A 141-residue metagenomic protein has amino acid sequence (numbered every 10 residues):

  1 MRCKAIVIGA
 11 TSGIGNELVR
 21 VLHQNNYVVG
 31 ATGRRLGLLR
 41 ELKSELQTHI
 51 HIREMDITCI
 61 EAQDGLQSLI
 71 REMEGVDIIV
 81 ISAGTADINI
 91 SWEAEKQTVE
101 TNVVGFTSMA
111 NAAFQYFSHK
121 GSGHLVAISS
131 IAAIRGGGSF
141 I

Functional and structural regions predicted by a protein language model:
T11-S12: Conserved glycine-rich cofactor-binding loop
N25-E41: Conserved glycine-rich Rossmann-like NAD(P)H-binding loop of the short-chain dehydrogenase/reductase
L46-E61: Rossmann-fold cofactor-recognition segment
S82-D87: Conserved NAD(P)H cofactor-binding loop of Rossmann-fold oxidoreductase domains
N89-E100: Short alpha-helical oligomerization interface
E95, G136-I141: Active-site loop-to-helix junction immediately N-terminal to the catalytic Tyr of the SDR YXXXK motif in Rossmann-fold
S130: Residue(s) in the substrate-gating loop at a strand-loop-helix junction that position the organic substrate next
